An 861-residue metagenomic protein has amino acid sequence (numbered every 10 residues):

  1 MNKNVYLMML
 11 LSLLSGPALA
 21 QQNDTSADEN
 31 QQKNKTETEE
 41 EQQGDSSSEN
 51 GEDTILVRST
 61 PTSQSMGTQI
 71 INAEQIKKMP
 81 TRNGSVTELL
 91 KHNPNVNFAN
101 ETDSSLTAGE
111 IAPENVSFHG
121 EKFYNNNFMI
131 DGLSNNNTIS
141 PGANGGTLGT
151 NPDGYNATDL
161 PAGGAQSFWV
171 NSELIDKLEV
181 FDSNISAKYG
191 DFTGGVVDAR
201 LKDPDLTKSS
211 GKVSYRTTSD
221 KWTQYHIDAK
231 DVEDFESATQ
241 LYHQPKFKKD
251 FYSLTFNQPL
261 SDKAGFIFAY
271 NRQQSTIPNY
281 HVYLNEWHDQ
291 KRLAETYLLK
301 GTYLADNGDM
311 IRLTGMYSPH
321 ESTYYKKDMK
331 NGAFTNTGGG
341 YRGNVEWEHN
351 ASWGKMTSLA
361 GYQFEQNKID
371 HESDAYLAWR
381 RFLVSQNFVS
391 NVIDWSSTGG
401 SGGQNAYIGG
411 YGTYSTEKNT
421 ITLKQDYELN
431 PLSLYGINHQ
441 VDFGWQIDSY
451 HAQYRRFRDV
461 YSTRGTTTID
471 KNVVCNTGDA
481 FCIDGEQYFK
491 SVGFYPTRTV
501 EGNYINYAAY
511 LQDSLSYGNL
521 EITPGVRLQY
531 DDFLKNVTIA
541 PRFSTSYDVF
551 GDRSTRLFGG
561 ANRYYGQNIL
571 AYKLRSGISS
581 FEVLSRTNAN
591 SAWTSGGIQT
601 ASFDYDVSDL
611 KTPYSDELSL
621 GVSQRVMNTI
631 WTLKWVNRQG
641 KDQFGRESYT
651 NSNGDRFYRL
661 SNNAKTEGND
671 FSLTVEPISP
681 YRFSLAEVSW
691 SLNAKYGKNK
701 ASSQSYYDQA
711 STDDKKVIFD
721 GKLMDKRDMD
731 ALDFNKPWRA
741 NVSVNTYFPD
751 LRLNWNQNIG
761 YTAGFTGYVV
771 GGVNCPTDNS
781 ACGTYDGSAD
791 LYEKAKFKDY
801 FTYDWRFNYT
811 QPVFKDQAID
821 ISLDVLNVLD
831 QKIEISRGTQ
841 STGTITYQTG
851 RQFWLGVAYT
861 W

Functional and structural regions predicted by a protein language model:
K33-D45, P61-S186, V196, K202 (+2 more regions): Periplasmic N-terminal accessory/gating domains of Gram-negative outer-membrane beta-barrel systems
T138, K641, R646, R752 (+3 more regions): C-terminal beta-signal and adjacent terminal beta-strands/loops of Gram-negative outer-membrane beta-barrel proteins
T158, G164-F168, D176-I185, V196-N257 (+1 more regions): Short strand-turn segments of transmembrane beta-barrel domains in outer membranes, especially the first one or two
S209-S210, L241-S322, G338-K355, P541: Transmembrane beta-barrel wall of Gram-negative outer-membrane proteins
G211-S219, F268-R272, L313-P319, S358-F364 (+11 more regions): Transmembrane beta-barrel strands of outer-membrane/channel proteins
T302-S318, G338-L534, D670-K695: Face-selective signature of the C-terminal outer-membrane beta-barrel domain
K418-T420, G436-D442, Q446-D448, R498-Y605 (+3 more regions): Structural signature of Gram-negative outer-membrane beta-barrels, strongest in the C-terminal barrel of TonB-dependent
N519, I630-V773, A858: Gram-negative outer-membrane beta-barrel transporters
